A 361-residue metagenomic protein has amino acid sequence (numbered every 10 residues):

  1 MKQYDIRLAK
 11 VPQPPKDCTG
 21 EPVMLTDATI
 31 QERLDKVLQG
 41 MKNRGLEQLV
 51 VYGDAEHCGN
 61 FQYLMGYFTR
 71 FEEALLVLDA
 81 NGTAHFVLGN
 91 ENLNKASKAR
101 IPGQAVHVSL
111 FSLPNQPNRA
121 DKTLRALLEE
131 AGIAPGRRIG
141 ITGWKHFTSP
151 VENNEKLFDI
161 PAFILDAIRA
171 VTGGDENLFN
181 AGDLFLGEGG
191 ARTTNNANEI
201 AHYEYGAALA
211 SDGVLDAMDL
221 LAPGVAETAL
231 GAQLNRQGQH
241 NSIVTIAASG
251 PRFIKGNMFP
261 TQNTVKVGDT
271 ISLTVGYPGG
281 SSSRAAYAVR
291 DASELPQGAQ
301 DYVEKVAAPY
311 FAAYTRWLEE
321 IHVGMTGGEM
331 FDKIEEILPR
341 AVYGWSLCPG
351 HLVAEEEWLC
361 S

Functional and structural regions predicted by a protein language model:
M1-S361: Active-site neighborhoods and metal-handling regions in enzymes and metal-associated proteins
